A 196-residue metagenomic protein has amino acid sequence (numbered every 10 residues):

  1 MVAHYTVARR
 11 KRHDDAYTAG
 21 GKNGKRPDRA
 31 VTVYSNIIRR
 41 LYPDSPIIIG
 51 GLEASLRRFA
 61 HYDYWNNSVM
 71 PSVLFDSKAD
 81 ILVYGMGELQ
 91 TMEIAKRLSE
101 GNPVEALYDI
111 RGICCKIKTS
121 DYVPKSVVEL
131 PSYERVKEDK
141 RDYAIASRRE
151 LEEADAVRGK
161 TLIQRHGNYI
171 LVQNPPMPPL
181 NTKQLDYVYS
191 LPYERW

Functional and structural regions predicted by a protein language model:
M1-H166: Glycine-rich beta-alpha loop elements in corrinoid/cobalamin-binding modules across cobalamin-dependent enzymes
I145-W196: N-terminal [4Fe-4S]-dependent radical SAM core
